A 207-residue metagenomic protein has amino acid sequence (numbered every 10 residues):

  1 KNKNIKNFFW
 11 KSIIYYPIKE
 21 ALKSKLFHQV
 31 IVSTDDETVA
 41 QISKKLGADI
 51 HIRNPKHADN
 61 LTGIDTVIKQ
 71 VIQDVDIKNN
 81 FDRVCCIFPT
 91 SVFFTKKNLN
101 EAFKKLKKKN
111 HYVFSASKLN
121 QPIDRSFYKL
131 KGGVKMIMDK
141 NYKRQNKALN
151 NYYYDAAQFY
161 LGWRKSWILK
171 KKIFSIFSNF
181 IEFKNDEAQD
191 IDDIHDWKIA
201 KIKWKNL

Functional and structural regions predicted by a protein language model:
K1-S33: N-terminal glycine-rich phosphate-binding loop and ensuing alpha1 helix
H28, D82, H111-V113: Conserved acidic residues
T34-D35, F88, A116: Short beta-strand/turn micro-motifs composed of small residues that flank or help shape donor/cofactor-binding pockets
T34-V39, S166: Short, polar loop motifs at secondary-structure junctions
E37-C85, F93-K97, E101: Short phosphate-binding loop-to-helix
T66, V92-K184: Conserved core of the sugar-phosphate nucleotidyltransferase
F180-E182, D186-L207: Hydrophobic helical membrane-anchoring modules
